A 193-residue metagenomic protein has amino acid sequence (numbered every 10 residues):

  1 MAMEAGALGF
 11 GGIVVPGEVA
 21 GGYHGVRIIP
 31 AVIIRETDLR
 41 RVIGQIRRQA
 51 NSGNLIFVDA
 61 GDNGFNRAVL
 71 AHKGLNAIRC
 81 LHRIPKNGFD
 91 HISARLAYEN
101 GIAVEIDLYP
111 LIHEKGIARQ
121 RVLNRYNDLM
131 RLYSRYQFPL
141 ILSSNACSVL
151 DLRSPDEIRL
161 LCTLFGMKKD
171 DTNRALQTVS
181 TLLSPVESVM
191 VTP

Functional and structural regions predicted by a protein language model:
M1-I13, A20-I29, T37-Q45, N51 (+1 more regions): Charged catalytic cores and adjacent phosphate/nucleic-acid-binding surfaces used for phosphate/nucleic-acid chemistry
A50-I56: Short beta-strand/loop segments at the ligand-binding rim of alpha/beta enzyme cores
V58-A60: Short beta-strand elements of ligand-binding domains
